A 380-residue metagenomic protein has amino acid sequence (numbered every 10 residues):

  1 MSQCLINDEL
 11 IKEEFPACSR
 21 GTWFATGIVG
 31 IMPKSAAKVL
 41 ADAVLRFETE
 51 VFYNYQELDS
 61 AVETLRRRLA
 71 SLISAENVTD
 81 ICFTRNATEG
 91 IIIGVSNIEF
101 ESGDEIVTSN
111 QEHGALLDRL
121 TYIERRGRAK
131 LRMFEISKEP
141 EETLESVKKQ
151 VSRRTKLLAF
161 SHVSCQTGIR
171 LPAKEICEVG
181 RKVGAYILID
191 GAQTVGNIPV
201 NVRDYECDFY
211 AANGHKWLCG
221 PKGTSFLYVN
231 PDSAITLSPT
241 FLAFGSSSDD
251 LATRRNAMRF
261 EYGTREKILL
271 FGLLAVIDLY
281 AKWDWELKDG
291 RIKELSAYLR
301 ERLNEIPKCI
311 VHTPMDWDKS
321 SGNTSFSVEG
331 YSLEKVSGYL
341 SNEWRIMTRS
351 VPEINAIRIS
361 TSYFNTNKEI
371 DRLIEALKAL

Functional and structural regions predicted by a protein language model:
M1-L380: Pyridoxal 5′-phosphate
